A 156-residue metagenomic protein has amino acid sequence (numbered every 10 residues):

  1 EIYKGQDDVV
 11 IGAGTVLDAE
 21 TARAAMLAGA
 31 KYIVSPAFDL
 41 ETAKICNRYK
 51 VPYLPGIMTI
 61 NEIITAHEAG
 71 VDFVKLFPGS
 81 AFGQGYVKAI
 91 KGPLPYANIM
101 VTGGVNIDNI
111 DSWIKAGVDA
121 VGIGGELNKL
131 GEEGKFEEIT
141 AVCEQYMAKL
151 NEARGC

Functional and structural regions predicted by a protein language model:
E1-T59: Glycine/small-residue-rich loop that forms an oxyanion/phosphate-binding "nest" at active or ligand-binding sites
Y3-V9, L94-Y96, A153-G155: Short helix-capping segments at alpha-helix termini
I11-G14, I33-V34, Y53-G56, V74-L76 (+2 more regions): Hydrophobic faces of well-ordered beta-strands that scaffold small-molecule active sites in alpha/beta enzyme cores
D18-A28, N61-A69, Y86, V105-V121: Catalytic cores of alpha/beta
P36-T42, L76-G83, A116-T140: Glycine-rich phosphate-binding active-site loops on the catalytic face of alpha/beta enzymes
C46-V51, I114, L130-C156: C-terminal helical cap(s) of enzyme catalytic domains, especially alpha/beta-barrels
I60, E68, D72-A81, A97: Short, glycine-/small-residue-rich phosphate/pyrophosphate-handling segment
